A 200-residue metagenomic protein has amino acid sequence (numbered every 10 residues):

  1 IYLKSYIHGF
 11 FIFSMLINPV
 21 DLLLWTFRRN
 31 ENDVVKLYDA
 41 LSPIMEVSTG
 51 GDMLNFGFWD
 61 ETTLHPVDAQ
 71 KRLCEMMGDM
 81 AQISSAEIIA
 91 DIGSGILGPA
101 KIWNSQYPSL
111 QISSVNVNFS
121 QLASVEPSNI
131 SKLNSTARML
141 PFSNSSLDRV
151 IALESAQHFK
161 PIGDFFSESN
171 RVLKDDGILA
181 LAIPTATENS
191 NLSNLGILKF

Functional and structural regions predicted by a protein language model:
F13-V47: N-terminal auxiliary segments of SAM/dcSAM-dependent transferases
L64-S85: Conserved alpha-helix/loop element of class I SAM-dependent methyltransferases that forms part of the SAM/SAH-binding
I88-M139: Class I SAM-dependent methyltransferase SAM/SAH-binding core
R138-V150: A short acidic, Gly/Pro-enriched loop at the edge of an enzyme's catalytic core that lines a small-molecule cofactor
R149-P161: A short SAM/SAH-binding and catalytic strip from SAM-dependent methyltransferases
G163-I178: A short glycine-rich, Lys/Arg-flanked "PGG" loop and its adjoining helix->strand segment in the class I
I178-F200: Conserved class I S-adenosyl-L-methionine
